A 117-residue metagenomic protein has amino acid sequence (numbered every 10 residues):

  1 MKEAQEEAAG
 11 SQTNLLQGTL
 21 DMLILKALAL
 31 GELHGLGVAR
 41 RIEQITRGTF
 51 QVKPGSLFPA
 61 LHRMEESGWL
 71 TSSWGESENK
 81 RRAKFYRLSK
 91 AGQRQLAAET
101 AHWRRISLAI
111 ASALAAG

Functional and structural regions predicted by a protein language model:
M1-T13: Short, Lys/Arg-enriched N-terminal segment that forms or immediately precedes the first helix of a structured domain
K2-E3, Q93-G117: Amphipathic alpha-helical dimerization/coiled-coil segments that flank or bridge DNA-binding/regulatory modules
Q12-F58: N-terminal helix-turn-helix DNA-binding core of bacterial DNA-binding proteins
T13-N14, G68, A116-G117: Short, contiguous hydrophobic alpha-helices characteristic of membrane insertion segments
K26, R40, H62, A97 (+1 more regions): A cross-family signal for key residues in well-ordered alpha-helices that form functional helical elements
F58-A60, E65: Conserved RNAP core-binding helix
E65-R82, R87: Beta-hairpin "wing" of winged helix-turn-helix
L88-G92: Accessory beta->alpha helical hairpin/"wing" motif in late/C-terminal subdomains of nucleic-acid enzymes
